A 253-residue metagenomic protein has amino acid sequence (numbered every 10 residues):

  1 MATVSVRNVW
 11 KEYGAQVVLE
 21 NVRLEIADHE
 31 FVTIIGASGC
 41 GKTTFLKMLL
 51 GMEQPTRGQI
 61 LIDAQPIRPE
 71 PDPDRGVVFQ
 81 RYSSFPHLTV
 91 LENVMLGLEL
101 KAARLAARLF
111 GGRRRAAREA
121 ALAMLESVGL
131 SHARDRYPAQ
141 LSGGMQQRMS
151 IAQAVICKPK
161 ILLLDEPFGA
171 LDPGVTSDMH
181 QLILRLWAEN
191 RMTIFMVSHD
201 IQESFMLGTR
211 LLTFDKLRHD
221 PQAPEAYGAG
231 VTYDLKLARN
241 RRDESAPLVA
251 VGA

Functional and structural regions predicted by a protein language model:
I35-A37: The feature captures the beta-strand-to-loop junction immediately N-terminal to the Walker
L50: Helix-to-loop junction immediately C-terminal to a conserved catalytic motif
G58-E70: Conserved ABC transporter NBD signature motif
P66, M95, E99-A102, A107-A133: Conserved ABC ATPase "signature" region
Y137-L141, M145: Conserved ABC ATPase signature
I156-K160: A short, proline-enriched helix->beta-strand linker immediately N-terminal to the Walker B motif in ABC-type P-loop
L162-D165: Catalytic Walker B motif of ABC-type/P-loop ATPase nucleotide-binding domains
